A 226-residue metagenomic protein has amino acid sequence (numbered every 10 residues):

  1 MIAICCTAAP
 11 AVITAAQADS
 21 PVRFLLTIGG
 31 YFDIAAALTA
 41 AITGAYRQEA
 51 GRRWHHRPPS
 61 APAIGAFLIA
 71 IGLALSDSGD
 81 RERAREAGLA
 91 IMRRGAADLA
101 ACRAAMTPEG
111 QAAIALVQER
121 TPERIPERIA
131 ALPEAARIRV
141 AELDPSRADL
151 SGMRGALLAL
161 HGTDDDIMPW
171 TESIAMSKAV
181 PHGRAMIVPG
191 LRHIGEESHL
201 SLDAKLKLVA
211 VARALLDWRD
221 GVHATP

Functional and structural regions predicted by a protein language model:
M1-C5, G162: Conserved alpha/beta-hydrolase "nucleophile elbow" surrounding the catalytic nucleophile
I2, L26-G29, M186-P189: Alpha/beta-hydrolase-fold catalytic nucleophile elbow
P10-P108: Alpha/beta-hydrolase-fold enzymes
A131-D149: Active-site nucleophile elbow and catalytic-triad environment of alpha/beta-hydrolase enzymes
G152-M153, A159-H161, D165: Short beta-strand/loop motif that positions the catalytic acidic residue of the alpha/beta-hydrolase fold
D166-E172: Conserved alpha/beta-hydrolase "acid-adjacent" motif
V180-E196: Catalytic histidine neighborhood in serine/cysteine hydrolases with alpha/beta-hydrolase-type architecture
L191, H199-P226: Catalytic active-site module of serine/aspartate enzymes centered on a nucleophile-bearing elbow/loop
